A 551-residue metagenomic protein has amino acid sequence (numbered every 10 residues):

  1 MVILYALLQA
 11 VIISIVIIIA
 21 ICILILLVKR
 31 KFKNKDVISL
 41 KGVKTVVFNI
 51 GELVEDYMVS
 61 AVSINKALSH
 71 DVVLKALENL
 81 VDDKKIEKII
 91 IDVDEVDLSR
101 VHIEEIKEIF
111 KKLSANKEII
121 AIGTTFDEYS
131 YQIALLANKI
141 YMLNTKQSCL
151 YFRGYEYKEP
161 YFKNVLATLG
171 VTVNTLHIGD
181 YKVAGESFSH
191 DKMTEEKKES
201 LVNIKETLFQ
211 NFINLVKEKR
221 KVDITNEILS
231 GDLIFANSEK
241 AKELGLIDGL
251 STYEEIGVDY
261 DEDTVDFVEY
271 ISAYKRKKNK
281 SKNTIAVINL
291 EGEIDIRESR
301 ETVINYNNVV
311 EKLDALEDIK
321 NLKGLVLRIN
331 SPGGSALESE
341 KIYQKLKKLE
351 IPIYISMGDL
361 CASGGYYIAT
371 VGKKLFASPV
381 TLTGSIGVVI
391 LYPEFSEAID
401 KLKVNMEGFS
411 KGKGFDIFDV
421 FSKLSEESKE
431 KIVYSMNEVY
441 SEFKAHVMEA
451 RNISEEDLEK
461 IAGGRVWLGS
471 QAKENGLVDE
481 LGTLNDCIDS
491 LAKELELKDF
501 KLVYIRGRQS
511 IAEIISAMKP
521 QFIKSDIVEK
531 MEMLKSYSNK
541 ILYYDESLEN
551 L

Functional and structural regions predicted by a protein language model:
M1-S14: Feature marks short, highly hydrophobic, charge-poor N-terminal signal-anchor/signal peptide-like helices that anchor
I19, K163-D259, S396-L481, N485-S490 (+1 more regions): Charged, glycine-interspersed solvent-exposed loop segments at helix/strand-loop junctions that cap or gate access
L26-G42: Aromatic-capped interface at the extracytoplasmic side of an N-terminal signal-anchor transmembrane helix
I38-S39, V43-P160, K278-A398: Cleft-lining beta-strand/loop regions that shape enzyme active-site pockets
D263-N283: A contiguous, basic/glycine-rich beta-loop/short-helix subdomain that forms a polymer-engagement track
K282-I285, N289-L322, I505-L551: Intrinsic disorder and flexible/low-complexity segments
N485-A517: C-terminal intrinsically disordered, low-complexity extensions immediately downstream of enzyme catalytic cores
